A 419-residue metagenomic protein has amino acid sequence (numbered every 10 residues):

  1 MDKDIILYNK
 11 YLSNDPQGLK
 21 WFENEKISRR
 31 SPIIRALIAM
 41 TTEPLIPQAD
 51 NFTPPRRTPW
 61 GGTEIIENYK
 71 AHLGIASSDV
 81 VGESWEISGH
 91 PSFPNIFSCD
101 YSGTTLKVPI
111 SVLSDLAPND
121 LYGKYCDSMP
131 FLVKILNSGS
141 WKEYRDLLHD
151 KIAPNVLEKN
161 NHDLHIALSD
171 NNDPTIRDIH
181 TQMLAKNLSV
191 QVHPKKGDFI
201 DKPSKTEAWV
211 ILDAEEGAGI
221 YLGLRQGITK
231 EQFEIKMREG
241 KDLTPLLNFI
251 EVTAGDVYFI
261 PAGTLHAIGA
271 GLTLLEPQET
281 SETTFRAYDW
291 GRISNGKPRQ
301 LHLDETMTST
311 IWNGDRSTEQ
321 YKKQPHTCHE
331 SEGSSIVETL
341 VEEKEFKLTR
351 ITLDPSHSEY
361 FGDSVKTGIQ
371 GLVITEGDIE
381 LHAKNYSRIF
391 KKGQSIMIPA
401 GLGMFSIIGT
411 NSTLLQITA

Functional and structural regions predicted by a protein language model:
D2-T229, G291-K323, L348: Transition-metal
P174, M183-N187, K195, P203-S204 (+5 more regions): Ligand-binding loop in jelly-roll beta-barrel domains
I179, L188, I200-K202, E207-V210 (+5 more regions): His/acidic/aromatic-lined binding-pocket segments of jelly-roll/cupin-type domains and related regulatory beta-sandwich
I211-I235, V337-T339, L353-G368: Short beta-strand/loop turn elements enriched in aromatics
M237-R286: Loop-centered beta-sheet repeat module
L247-F259, A383-L402: Short acidic-glycine-tyrosine-enriched beta hairpin
F285-K366: C-terminal amphipathic alpha-helical segment
S358-E359, G377-H382: Short beta-strand segments in beta-sandwich/barrel cores
